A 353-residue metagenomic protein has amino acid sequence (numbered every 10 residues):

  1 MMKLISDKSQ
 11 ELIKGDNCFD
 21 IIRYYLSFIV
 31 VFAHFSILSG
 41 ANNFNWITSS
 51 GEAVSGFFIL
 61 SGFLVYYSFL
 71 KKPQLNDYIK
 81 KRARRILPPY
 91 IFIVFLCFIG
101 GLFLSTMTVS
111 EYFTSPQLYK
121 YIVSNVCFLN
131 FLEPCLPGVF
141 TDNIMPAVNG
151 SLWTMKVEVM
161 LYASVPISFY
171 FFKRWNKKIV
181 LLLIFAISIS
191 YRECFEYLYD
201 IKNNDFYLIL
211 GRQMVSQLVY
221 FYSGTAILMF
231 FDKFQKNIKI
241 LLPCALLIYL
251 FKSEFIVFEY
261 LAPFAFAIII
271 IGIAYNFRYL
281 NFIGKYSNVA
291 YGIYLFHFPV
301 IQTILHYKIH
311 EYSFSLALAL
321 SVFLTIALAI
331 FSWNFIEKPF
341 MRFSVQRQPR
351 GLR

Functional and structural regions predicted by a protein language model:
M1-D16: Short, Lys/Arg-rich, polar N-terminal cytosolic tail immediately upstream of the first transmembrane signal-anchor
K3-S6, A53-R85, P89-Y112, V300 (+2 more regions): Juxtamembrane transmembrane-helix termini
K14-N17, N42-V54, I144-V157, F195-Y220 (+3 more regions): Interfacial loop-to-helix transition and helix-capping segments at the boundaries of transmembrane helices
D16-L70, L87-Y90, V94, I293-F298: Functionally critical transmembrane alpha-helices in membrane proteins and complexes, commonly lining
F28-S36, I184-Y197, C244-F255, G272 (+1 more regions): Aromatic-anchored segments of alpha-helical transmembrane domains
I91-V157, F266-I269, I273: Membrane-interface helix-loop-helix regions
V159-S188, L228-I240, H310-F314: Solvent-exposed interhelical
L246-K338: Alpha-helical transmembrane segments of multi-pass integral membrane proteins
